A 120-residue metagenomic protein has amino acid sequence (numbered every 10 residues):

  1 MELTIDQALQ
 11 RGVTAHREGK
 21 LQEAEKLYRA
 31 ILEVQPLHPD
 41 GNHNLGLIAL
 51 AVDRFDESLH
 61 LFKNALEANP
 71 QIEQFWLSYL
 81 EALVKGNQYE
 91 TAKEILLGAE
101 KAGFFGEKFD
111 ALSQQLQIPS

Functional and structural regions predicted by a protein language model:
L3-V34: Alpha-helical segment of the N-proximal tetratricopeptide repeat
R17-E18, A51-V52, K85, I118-P119: Register position in tetratricopeptide repeats
V34, A68, K85, K101-A102: Structural marker of alpha-solenoid helical repeat scaffolds
G41, F75, K108-F109: TPR alpha-solenoid repeat register
